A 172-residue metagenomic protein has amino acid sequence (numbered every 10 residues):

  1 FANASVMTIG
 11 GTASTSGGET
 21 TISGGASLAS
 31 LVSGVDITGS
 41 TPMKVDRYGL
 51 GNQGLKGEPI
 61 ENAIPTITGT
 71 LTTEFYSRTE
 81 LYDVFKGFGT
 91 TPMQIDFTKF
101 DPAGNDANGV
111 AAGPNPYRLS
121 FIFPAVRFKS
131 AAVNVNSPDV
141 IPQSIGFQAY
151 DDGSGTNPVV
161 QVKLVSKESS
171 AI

Functional and structural regions predicted by a protein language model:
F1-I172: Signature of extracytoplasmic/envelope-associated structural regions
